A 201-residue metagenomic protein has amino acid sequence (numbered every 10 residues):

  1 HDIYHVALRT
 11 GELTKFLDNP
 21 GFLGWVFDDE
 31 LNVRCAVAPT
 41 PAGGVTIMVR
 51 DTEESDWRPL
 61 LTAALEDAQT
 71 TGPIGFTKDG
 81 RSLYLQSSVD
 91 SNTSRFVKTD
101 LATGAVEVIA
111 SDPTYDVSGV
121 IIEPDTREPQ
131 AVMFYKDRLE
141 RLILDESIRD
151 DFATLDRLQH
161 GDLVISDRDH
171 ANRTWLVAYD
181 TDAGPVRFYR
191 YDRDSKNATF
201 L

Functional and structural regions predicted by a protein language model:
H1-L201: Peripheral, non-catalytic segments that deliver or gate enzyme domains
